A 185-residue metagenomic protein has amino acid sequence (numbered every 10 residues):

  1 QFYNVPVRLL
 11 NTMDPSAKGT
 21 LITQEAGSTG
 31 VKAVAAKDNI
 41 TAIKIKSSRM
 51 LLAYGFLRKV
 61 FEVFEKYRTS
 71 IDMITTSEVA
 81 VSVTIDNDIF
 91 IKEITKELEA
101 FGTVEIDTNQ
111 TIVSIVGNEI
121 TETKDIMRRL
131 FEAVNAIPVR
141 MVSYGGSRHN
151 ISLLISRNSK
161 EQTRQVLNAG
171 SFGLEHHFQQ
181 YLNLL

Functional and structural regions predicted by a protein language model:
Q1-G146, N150-L185: C-terminal catalytic "cap/lid" subdomain
